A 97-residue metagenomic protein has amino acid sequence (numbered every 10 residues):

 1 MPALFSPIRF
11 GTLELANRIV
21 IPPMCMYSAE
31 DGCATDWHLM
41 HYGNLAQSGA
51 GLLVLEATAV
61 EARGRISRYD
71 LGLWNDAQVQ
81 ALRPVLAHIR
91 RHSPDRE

Functional and structural regions predicted by a protein language model:
M1-E97: Flavin-dependent oxidoreductase catalytic cores
